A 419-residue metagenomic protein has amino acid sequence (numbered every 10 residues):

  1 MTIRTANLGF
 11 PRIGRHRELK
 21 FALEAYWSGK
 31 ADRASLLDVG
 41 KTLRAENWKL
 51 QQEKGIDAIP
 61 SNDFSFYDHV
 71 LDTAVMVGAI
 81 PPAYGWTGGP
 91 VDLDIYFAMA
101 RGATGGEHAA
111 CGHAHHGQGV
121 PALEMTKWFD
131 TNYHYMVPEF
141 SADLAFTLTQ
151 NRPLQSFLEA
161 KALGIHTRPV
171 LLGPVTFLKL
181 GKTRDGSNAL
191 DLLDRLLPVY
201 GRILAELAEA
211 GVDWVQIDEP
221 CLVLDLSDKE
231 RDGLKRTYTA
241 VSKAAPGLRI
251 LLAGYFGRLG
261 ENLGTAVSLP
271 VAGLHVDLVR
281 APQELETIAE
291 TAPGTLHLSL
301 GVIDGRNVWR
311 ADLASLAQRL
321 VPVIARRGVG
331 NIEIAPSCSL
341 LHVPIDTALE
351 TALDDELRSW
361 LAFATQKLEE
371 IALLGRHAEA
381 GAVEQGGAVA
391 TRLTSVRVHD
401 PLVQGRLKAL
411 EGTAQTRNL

Functional and structural regions predicted by a protein language model:
M1-L419: Domain-level signal for soluble alpha/beta catalytic cores
